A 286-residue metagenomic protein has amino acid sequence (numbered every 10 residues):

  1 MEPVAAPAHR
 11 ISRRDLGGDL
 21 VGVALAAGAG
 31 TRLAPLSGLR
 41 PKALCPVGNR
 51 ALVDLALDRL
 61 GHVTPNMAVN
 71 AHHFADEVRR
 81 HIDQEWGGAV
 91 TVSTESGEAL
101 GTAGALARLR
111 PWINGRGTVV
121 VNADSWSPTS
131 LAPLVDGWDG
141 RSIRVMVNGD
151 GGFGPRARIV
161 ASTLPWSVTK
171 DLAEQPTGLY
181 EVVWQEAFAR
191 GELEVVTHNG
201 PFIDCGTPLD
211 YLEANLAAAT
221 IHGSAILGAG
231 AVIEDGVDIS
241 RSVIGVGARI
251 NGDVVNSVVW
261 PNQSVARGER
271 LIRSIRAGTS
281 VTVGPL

Functional and structural regions predicted by a protein language model:
E2-A24, R32, P46-A123, S127-L131 (+1 more regions): Conserved N-terminal catalytic core of the sugar/cofactor nucleotidyltransferase
A29, R40, F74, P201: A generic "binding-loop/recognition-motif" signal
P35-G38: Conserved catalytic-core motifs of eukaryotic protein kinase domains, centered on the activation segment
A43, A89-T91, E192-E194: Conserved beta-strand segments of alpha/beta enzyme cores
H72, S93-S96, M146-N148, V196-H198: Conserved beta-strand termini and adjacent loop/short-helix elements that scaffold enzyme active sites in alpha/beta
T118-V119, W126-D139, G149-A218: Catalytic-core segments of class I nucleotidyltransferases/pyrophosphorylases that form NMP-activated intermediates
G140-R144: Rossmann-fold dehydrogenase core element
A219, S224-V237, S242-V243, A248-V259 (+4 more regions): A structural motif detector for beta-strand N-caps
